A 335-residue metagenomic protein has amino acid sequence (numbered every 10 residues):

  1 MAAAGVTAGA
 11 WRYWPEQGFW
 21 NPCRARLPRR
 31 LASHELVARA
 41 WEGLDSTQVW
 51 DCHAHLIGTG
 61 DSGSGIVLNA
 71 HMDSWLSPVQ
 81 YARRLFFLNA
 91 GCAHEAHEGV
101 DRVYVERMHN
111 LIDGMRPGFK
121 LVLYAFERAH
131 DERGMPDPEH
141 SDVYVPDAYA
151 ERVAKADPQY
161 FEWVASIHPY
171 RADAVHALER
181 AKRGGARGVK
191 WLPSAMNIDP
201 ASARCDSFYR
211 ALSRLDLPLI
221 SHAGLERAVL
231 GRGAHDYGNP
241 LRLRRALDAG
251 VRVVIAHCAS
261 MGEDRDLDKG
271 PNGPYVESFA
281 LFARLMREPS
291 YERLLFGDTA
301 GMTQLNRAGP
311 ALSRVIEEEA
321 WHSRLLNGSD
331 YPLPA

Functional and structural regions predicted by a protein language model:
M1-G5: N-terminal export leaders
G9-Y124, H130-S141: An N-terminally biased module of ancient metal coordination in phosphate/nucleic-acid-related enzymes
G18, R26-A32, M261-A335: H/E-rich (His + Asp/Glu) clusters that bind or coordinate divalent metals
R26, A32, K120, A125-D236: Active-site gating/metal-coordination segments in enzymes
W50-A54, L121-L123, E162-A165, V189-W191 (+4 more regions): Hydrophobic faces of well-ordered beta-strands that scaffold small-molecule active sites in alpha/beta enzyme cores
H53-I57, H168, S194-A195, G224-E226 (+3 more regions): Catalytic metal-binding/acid-base residues of hydrolase active sites
L111-F119, A150-F161, D248-R252, L285-L295: A structural motif corresponding to the C-terminal end of an alpha-helix and its immediate exit/capping segment
A172-K182, P200-D206, G231-R245, D264-E288 (+1 more regions): Distinct, well-ordered alpha-helical segments
